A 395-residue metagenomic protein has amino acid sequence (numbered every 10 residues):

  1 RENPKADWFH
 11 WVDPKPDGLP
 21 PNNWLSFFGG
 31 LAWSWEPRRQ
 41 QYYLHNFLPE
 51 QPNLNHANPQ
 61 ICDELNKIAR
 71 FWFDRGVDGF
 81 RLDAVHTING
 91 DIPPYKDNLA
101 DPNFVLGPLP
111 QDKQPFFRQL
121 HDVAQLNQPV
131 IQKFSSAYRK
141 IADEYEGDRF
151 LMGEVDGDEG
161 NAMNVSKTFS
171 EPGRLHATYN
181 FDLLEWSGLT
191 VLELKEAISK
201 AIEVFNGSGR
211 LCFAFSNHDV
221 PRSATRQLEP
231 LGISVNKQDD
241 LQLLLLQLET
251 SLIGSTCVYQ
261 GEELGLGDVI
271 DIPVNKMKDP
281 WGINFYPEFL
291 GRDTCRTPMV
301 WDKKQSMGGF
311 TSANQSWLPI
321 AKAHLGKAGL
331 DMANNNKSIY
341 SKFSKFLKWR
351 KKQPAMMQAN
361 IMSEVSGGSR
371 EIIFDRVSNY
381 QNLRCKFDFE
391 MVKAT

Functional and structural regions predicted by a protein language model:
R1-T395: Active-site and adjacent substrate-binding regions of carbohydrate-active enzymes
